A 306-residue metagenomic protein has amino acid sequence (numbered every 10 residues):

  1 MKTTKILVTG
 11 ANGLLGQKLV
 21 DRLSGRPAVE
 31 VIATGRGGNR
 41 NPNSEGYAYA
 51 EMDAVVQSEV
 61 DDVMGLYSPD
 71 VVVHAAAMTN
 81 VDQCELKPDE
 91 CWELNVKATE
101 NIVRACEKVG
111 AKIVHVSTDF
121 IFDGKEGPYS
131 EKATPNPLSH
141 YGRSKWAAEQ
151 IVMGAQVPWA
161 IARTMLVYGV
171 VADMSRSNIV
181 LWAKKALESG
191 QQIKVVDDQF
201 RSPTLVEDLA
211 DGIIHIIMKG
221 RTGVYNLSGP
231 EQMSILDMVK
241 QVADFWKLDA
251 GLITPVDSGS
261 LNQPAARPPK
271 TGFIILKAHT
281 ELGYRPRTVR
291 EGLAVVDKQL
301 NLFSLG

Functional and structural regions predicted by a protein language model:
T3-R26: N-terminal Rossmann NAD(P)H-binding glycine-rich loop of SDR-like oxidoreductase domains
A33-P42, D53-A54, A76-A77: N-terminal Rossmann-fold cofactor-binding loop
E51-L94: NAD(P)H-binding glycine-rich loop region in Rossmannoid oxidoreductase-like domains and their noncatalytic homologs
E93, K97-N101, K108, I121-A162 (+1 more regions): Catalytic helix-loop patch of NAD(P)-dependent Rossmann-fold dehydrogenases
Q150-R201, D208: NAD(P)-dependent short-chain dehydrogenase/reductase
G169, V195-F200, Y225-Q232, E281: Glycine-rich Rossmann NAD(P)(H)-binding loop
G212, K219-P264, K270, S304-G306: Mid/C-terminal beta-alpha module of Rossmann-like enzyme folds, strongest in SDR-family dehydrogenases/epimerases
V289-G306: Amphipathic terminal alpha-helices
